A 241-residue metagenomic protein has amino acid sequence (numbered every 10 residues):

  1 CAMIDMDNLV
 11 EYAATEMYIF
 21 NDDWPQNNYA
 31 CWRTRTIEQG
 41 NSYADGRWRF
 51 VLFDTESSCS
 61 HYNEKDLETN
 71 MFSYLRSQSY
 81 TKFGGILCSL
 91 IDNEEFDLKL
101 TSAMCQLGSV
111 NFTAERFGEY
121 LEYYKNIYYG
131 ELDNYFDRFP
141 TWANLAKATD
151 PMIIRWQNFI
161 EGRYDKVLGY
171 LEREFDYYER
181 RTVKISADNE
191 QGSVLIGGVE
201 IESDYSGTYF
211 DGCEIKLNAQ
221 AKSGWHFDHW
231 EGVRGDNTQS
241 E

Functional and structural regions predicted by a protein language model:
C1-N27, T34-R35, Q39-K184: Middle-to-C-terminal accessory/interaction subdomains
P25, E179, E190, D211 (+1 more regions): Short loop/turn segments at connectors of secondary-structure elements within structured domains
F136, E214-Q239: Surface-exposed interfaces of beta-sheet-rich extracellular modules
L168, S193, W225-F227: Residue-level signal for secondary-structure boundary sites
R181-D188, V194: A short, amphipathic beta-strand motif
E190, G197-I201, E231-N237: Change "in extracellular beta-sheet-rich domains … of secreted and cell-surface proteins" to "in beta-sheet-rich domains
G197-G224: Extracellular modular ligand-binding repeats in secreted and cell-surface proteins
